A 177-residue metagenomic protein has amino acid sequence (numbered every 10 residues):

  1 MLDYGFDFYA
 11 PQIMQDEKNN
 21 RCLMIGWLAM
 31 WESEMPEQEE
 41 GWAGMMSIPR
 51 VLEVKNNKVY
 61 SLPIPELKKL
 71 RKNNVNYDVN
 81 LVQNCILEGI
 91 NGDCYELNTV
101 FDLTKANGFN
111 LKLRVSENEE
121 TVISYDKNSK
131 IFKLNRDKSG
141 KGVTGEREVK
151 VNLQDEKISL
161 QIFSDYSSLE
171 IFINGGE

Functional and structural regions predicted by a protein language model:
L2-E177: Beta-rich accessory regions
